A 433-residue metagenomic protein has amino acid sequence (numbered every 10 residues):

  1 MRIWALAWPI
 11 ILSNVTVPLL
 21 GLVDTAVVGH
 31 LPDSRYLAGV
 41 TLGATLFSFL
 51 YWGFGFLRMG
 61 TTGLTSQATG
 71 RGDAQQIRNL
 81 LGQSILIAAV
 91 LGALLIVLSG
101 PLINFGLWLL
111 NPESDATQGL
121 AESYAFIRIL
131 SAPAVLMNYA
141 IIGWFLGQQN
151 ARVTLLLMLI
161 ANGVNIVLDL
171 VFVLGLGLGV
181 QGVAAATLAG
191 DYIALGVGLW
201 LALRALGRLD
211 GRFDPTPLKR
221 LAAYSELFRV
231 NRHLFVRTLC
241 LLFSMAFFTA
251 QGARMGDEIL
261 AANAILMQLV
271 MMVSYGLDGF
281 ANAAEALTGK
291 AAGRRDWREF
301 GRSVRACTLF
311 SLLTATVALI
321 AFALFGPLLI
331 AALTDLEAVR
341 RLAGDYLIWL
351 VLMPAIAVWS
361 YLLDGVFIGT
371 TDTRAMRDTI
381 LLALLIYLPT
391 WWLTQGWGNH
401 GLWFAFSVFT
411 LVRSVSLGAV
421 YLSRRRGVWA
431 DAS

Functional and structural regions predicted by a protein language model:
M1-A7, T65-P133, V167, G175-F235 (+2 more regions): Short alpha-helical transmembrane segments in multi-pass integral membrane proteins
M1-L31, T45-G60, L64, A89-I96 (+5 more regions): N-terminal transmembrane alpha-helices
A5-D24, I127, N138, A161 (+5 more regions): Transmembrane helical elements of multi-pass membrane transporters/channels
L19-A38, L107-D115, V171-L178, F235 (+3 more regions): Helix-terminus/linker motif at the lipid-water interface of multi-pass membrane proteins
L22-A26, A140-W144, I166-V171, L199 (+5 more regions): Alpha-helical transmembrane segments of multipass membrane proteins
H30-D33, Q67, G147, L176 (+3 more regions): Membrane-helix boundary and inter-helical linker elements of multi-pass secondary transporters
L37-V97, N138-T154, A262-I320, L324 (+2 more regions): Small-residue-rich hydrophobic transmembrane alpha-helices
I127-L146, T154-N162, V183-L199, D278-A281 (+3 more regions): Short runs within selected transmembrane alpha-helices of multi-pass transporters and secretion channels
